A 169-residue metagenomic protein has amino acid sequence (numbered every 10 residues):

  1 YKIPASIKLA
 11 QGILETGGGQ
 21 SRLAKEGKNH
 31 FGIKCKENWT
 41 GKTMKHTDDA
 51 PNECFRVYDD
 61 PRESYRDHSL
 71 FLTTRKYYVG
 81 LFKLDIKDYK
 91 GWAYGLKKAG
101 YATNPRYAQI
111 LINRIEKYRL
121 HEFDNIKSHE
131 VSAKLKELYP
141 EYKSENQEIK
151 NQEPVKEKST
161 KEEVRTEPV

Functional and structural regions predicted by a protein language model:
Y1-T166: Catalytic cores of secreted/periplasmic lytic hydrolases that degrade extracellular macromolecules
V169: LysM (lysin motif) carbohydrate-binding repeats in extracellular/periplasmic proteins that recognize
